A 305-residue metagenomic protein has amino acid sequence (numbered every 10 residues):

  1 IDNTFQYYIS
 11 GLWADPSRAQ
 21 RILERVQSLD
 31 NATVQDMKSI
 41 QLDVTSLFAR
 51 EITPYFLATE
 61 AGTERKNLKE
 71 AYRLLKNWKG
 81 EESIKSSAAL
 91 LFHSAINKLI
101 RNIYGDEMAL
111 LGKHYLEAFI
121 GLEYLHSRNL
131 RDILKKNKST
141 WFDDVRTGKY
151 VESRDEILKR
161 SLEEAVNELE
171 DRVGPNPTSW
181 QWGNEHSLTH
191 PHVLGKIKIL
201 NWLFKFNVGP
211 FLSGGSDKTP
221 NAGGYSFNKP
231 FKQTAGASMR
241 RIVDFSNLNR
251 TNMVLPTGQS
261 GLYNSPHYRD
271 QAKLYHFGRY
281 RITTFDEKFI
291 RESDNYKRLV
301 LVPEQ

Functional and structural regions predicted by a protein language model:
I1-E64, N77-Q305: C-terminal/peripheral segments of proteins
E70-R73: Cationic-aromatic interfacial patches
